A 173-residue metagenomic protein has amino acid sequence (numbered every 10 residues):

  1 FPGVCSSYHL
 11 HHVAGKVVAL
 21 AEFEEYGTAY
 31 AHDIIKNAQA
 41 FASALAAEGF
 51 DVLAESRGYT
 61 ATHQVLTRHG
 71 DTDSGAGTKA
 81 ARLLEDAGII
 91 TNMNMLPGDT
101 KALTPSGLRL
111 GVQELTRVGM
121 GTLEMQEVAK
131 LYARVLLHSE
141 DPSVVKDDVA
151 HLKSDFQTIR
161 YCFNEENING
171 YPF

Functional and structural regions predicted by a protein language model:
F1-T72, V145, L152: Active-site C-terminal subdomain of aminotransferase-like
P2, E22, D71, D86-I90 (+2 more regions): Short, well-ordered loop/turn and helix-capping segments at boundaries between secondary-structure elements and domains
P2, L96-P97, Q157: Proline-rich low-complexity regions
T28-A31, T78, T122: Conserved strand-to-helix beginnings and helix N-cap segments that scaffold or border functional pockets
H32, R82, Q126: Short alpha-helical basic/polar micro-motif
K36, A102-F173: PLP-dependent enzyme catalytic core of the Aspartate aminotransferase-like
A40, A44-E48, K79-A87, V135-H138: Generic non-transmembrane alpha-helical segments
V52-G119, N167-F173: Conserved PLP-binding catalytic core of the aspartate aminotransferase-like
